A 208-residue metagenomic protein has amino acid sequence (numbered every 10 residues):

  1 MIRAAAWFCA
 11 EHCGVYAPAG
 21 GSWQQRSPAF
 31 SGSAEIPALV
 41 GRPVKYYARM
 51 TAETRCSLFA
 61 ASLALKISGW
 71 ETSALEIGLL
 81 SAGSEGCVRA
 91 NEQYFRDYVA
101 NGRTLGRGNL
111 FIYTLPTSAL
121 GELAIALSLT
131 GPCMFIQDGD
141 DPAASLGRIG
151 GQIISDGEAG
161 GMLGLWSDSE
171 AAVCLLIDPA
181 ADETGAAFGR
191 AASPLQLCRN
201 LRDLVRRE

Functional and structural regions predicted by a protein language model:
M1-R148, Q152-A159, L163-E208: Conserved "HGTGT" condensation-loop signature of ketosynthase/thiolase-family condensing enzymes that catalyze
